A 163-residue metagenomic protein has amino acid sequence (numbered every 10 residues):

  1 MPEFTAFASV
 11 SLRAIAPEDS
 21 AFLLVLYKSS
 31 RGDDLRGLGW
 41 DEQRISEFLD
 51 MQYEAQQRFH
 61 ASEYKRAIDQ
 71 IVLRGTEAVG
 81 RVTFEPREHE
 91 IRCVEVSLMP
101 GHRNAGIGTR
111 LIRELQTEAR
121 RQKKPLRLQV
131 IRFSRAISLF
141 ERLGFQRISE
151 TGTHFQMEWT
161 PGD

Functional and structural regions predicted by a protein language model:
T5-A6, A14-P17, V25-V94, M99-P100 (+3 more regions): Acetyl-CoA-dependent GNAT
S9-S11, K124-P125: Short active-site oxyanion
E90, A119-I131: Conserved GNAT acetyl-CoA-binding A-motif
M99-A105, R132: Active-site acidic-Proline motif in GNAT/NAT acetyltransferases
N104-T117, S138-R142: Conserved acetyl-CoA-binding loop-helix of GNAT-fold acetyltransferases
I131-F133, T153: Active-site beta-loop-alpha junctions enriched in small/polar residues
